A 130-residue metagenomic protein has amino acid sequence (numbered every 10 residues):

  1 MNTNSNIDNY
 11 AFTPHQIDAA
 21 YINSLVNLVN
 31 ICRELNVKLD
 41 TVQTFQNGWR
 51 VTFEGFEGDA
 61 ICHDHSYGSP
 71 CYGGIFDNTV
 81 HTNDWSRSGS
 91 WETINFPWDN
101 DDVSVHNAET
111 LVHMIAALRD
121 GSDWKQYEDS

Functional and structural regions predicted by a protein language model:
N2-E54, S66-Y67, G89-W91, W98 (+1 more regions): Negatively charged, low-complexity tracts enriched in Asp/Glu with abundant Ser/Thr
T3-F12, H106-S130: Acidic, proline/glycine-rich low-complexity IDRs
E57-T110, Y127: Intrinsically disordered, low-complexity regulatory segments enriched in Ser/Thr/Pro and charged residues
